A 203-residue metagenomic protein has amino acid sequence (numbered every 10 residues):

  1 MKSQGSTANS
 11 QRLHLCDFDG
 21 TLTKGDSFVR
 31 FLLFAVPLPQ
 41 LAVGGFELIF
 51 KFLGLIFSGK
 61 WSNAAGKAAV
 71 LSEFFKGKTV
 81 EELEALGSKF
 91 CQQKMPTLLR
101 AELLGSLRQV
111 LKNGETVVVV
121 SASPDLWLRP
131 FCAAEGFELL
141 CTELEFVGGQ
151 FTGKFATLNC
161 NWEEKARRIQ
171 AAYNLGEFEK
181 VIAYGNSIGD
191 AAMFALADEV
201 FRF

Functional and structural regions predicted by a protein language model:
K2, Q11-L13, A85, Q92-F203: C-terminal cap/substrate-recognition subdomain and adjoining C-terminal extension of metal-dependent phosphatase-like
K2-S58: Active-site neighborhood of HAD-like aspartate-dependent phosphohydrolases
D26, K78, E164: Conserved active-site and cofactor/substrate-binding residues in soluble primary-metabolism enzymes
P37-L38, L55-G59, K76-G77, K89 (+2 more regions): A structural signal for alpha-helix termini and helix-coil/disorder junctions
Q40, G59-W61, V80-E82, L98-A101 (+1 more regions): Conserved alpha/beta cores of soluble small-molecule-handling proteins
G54-G59, A64-V80, L139-E143: Short, compositionally biased "basic patch" segments
G66-E102: Metal-dependent phosphoesterase signature
